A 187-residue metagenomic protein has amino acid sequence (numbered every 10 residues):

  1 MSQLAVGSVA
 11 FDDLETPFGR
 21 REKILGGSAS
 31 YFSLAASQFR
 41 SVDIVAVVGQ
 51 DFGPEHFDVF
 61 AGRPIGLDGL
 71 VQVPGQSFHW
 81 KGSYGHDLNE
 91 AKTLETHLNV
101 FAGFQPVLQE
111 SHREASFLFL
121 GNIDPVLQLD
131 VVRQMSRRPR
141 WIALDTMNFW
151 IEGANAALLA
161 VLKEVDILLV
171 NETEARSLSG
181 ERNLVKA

Functional and structural regions predicted by a protein language model:
M1-L4: Extreme N-terminal starter segment of soluble prokaryotic enzymes
G7-V9: Active-site metal-binding loops of divalent metal-dependent hydrolases
F11-K23, Q38-F119, R133-R140: Conserved N-terminal subdomain of the carbohydrate kinase-like
G27-S37, V132: Histidine-anchored nucleotide/phosphate-binding helix
G49-D51, N122-L127, M147-I151: Short beta->alpha connector loops
H56, L127-Q134, A156-A160: A short acidic, amphipathic alpha-helical/loop segment
F119-D124, N171: Catalytic beta/alpha-barrel core
S136-P139, N148-A187: Conserved phosphate/ATP/ADP-binding segment of small-molecule kinases
